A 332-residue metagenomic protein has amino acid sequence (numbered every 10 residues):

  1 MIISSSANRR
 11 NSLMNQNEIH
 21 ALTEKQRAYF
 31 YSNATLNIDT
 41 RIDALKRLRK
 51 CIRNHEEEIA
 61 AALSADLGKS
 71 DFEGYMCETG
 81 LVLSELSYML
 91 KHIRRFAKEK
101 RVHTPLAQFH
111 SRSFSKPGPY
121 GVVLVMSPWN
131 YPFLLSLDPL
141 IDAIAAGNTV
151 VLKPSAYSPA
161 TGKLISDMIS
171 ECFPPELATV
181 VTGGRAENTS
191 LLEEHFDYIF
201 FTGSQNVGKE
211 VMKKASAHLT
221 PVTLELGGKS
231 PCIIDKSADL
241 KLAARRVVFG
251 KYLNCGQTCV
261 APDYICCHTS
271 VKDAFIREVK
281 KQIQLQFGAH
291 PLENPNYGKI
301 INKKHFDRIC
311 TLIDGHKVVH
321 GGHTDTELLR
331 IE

Functional and structural regions predicted by a protein language model:
I2-F114: N-terminal Rossmann-like NAD(P)+-binding subdomain of aldehyde/semialdehyde dehydrogenases
F30, A34, R49-I52, E56 (+8 more regions): Structural signal for hydrophobic packing residues in well-ordered secondary-structure cores of soluble enzyme domains
T40, L81, Y157, A186 (+3 more regions): Residue-level recognition of oxygen-bearing side chains
I42, K46, M76-G80, K163 (+4 more regions): An alpha-helix initiation/capping motif
L106-L242, K280: Rossmann-like NAD(P) dinucleotide-binding subdomain of oxidoreductase/dehydrogenase enzymes
N206-E332: ALDH superfamily catalytic-core signature
